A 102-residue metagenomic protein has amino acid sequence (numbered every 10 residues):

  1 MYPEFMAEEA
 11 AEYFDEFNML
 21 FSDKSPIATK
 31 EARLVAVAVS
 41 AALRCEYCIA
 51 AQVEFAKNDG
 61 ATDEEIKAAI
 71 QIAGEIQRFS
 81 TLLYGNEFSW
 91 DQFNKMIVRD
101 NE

Functional and structural regions predicted by a protein language model:
M1-A32, Y84-E102: Acidic, glycine/proline-rich low-complexity segments that act as flexible tails and inter-domain linkers
A11-E12, A51-E65: Iron-sulfur (Fe-S) cluster-binding segments and ferredoxin-like electron-carrier domains, especially [2Fe-2S]
N18, S22, A36, V53-K57: Amphipathic alpha-helical segments within well-ordered protein domains
E31-S40, K67-E75: Alpha-helical scaffold segments that form or flank carboxylate-/histidine-based iron centers
V35, V39-A51: Short, thiol/selenol-centered motifs that function as redox-active sites or metal-ligating centers
A36, L43, D59, D91-Q92: Flexible "arm" and connector segments at domain edges
Y47-A50, E54, R78-T81: Charged/polar positions within long, soluble alpha-helices
Q71-S89: Short Fe-S-cluster ligation motifs
